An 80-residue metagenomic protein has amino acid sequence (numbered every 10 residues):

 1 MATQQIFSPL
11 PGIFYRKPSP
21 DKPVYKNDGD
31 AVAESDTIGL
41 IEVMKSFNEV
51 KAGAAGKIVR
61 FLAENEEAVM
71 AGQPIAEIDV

Functional and structural regions predicted by a protein language model:
M1, K45, Q73: Residue-level signal for pocket-adjacent positions within structured domains
M1-I41, E49, A55: Acidic, low-complexity mobile loops and tails
V43, E49-A52, A63, V80: Short, conserved catalytic or interaction motifs in soluble domains
R60-V80: C-terminal structural segments of small proteins and small subunits
